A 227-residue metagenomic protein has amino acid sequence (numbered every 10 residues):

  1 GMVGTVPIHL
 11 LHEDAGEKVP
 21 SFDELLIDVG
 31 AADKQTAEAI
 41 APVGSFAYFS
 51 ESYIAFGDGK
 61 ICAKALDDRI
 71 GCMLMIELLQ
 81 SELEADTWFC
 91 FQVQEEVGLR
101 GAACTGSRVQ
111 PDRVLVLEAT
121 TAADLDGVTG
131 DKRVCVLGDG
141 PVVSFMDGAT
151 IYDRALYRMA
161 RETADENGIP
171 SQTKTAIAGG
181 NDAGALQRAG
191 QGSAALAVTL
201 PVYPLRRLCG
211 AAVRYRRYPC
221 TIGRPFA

Functional and structural regions predicted by a protein language model:
G1-A227: N-terminal hydrophobic/helix-forming segments and targeting peptides
